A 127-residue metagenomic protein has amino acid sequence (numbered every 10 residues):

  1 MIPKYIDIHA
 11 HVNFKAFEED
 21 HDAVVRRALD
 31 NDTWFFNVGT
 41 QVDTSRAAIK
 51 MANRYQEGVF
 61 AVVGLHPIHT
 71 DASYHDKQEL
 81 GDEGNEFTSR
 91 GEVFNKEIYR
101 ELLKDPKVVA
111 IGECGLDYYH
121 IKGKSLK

Functional and structural regions predicted by a protein language model:
M1-K127: Mid-domain alpha/beta scaffold segments of enzyme catalytic cores
